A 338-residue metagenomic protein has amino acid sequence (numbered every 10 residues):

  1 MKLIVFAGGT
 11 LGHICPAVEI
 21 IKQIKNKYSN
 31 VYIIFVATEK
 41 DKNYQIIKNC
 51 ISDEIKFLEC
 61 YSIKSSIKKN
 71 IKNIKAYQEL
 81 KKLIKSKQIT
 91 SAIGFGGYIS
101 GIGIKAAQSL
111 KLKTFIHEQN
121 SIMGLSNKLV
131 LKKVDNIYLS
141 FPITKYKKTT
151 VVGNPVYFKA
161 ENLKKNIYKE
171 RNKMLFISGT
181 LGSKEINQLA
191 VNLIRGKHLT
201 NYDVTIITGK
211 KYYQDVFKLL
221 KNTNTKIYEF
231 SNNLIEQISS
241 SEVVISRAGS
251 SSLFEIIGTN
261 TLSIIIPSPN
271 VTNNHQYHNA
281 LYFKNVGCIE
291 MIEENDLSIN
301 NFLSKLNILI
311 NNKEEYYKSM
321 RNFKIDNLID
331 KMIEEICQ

Functional and structural regions predicted by a protein language model:
K2, Y32, Q108-L163: Active-site-proximal region of nucleotide-activated glycan assembly enzymes, centered on histidine/acidic-rich loops
V5-L11, N26-K72, S178, I292-N295: Conserved nucleotide-sugar phosphate-binding/catalytic loop shared by glycosyltransferases and other
F35-V36, D41-I51, E161-V243, Y277-A280 (+1 more regions): Donor-nucleotide binding loops and adjacent catalytic segments primarily of GT-B fold Leloir glycosyltransferases
K64-S91, S109: An amphipathic, basic-hydrophobic alpha-helix
I89-T90, S239-F254, T261-L262: Acidic donor-binding loop of glycosyltransferase active sites
V286-E314: C-terminal "capping" alpha-helix adjacent to the active site of nucleotide-linked donor transferases in cell-envelope
I308, I325-Q338: C-terminal alpha-helical cap of glycosyltransferases
E314-D326: A short, well-ordered alpha-helix in the C-terminal region of glycosyltransferases
